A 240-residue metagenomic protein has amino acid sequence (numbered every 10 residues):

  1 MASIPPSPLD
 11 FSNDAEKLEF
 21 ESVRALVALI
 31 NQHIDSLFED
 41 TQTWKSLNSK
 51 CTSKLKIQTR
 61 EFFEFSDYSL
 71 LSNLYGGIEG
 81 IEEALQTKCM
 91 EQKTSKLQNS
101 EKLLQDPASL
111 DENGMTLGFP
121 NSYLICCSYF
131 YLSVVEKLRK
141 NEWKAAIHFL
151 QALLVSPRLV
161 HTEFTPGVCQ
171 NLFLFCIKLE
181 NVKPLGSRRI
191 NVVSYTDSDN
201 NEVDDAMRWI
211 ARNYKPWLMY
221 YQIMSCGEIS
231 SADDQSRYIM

Functional and structural regions predicted by a protein language model:
M1-C126, R139: N-terminal alpha-helical scaffolding segments that mark the starts of alpha-solenoid/helical-repeat architectures
D35, S109, E142, L159-T162 (+2 more regions): Extended alpha-solenoid scaffolds built from HEAT/ARM-like alpha-helical repeats and adjacent low-complexity/polar
K93-S100, A145-A146, A152, L185: Solenoid-repeat scaffolds in large eukaryotic assemblies
L104-S122, V168-L174, L185-S194, I223 (+1 more regions): Acidic, Ser/Thr- and Gly/Pro-rich intrinsically disordered linkers and low-complexity segments that flank or connect
E112-T116, V155-V168, E180: Boundary/linker segments of alpha-helical solenoid repeat arrays
C127, V134, N171-S198, E202 (+1 more regions): Alpha-helical linker/edge segments of TPR/alpha-solenoid repeat scaffolds and analogous pre-/post-domain helices
K140-H161: TPR/TPR-like (Sel1-like) alpha-helical repeat modules
